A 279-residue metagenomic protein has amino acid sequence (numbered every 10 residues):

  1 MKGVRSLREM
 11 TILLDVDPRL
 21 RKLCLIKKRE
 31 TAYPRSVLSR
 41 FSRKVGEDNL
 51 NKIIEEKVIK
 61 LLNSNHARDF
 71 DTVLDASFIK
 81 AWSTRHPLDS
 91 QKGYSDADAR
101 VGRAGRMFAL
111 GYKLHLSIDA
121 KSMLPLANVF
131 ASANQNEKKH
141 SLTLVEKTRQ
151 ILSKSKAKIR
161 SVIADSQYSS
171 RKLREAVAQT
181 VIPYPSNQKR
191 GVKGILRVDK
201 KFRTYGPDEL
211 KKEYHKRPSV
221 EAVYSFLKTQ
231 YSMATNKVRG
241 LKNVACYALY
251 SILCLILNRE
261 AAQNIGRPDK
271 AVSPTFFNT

Functional and structural regions predicted by a protein language model:
M1-I53: Short, positively charged, Gly/Tyr-enriched micro-motifs that form contact patches at catalytic or ligand/partner
I12, R35-A176: Polybasic low-complexity intrinsically disordered regions
R19, D119-M123, S232: Short connector loops/turns at beta-strand edges and beta->alpha or beta->beta junctions
C24-L25, N65-H66, K154-S155, L210-K212: Short hydrophobic "helix-edge" motifs at membrane interfaces and signal-peptide entry regions
A109, M123, Q167-K172, P185-Q188 (+3 more regions): Acidic/histidine-rich catalytic cores and adjacent linkers of DNA breakage/strand-transfer/modification proteins
S166-T235: Helix-centered, glycine/charged polyanion-binding patches within enzymatic domains that contact phosphate-containing
D208-T279: Basic, amphipathic alpha-helical segments enriched in Lys/Arg and hydrophobic/aromatic residues
